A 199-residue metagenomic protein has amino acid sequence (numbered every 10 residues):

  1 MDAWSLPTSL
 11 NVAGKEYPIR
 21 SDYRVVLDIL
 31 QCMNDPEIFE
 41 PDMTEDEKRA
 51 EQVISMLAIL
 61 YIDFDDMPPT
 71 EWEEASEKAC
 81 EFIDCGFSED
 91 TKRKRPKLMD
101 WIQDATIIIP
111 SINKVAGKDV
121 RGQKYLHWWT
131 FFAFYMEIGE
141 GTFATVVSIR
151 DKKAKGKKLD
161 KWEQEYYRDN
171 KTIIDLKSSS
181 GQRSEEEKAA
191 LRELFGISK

Functional and structural regions predicted by a protein language model:
M1-P18, Y23-R24, N34-P36, P41-K199: Charged interaction scaffolds used for protein-protein
